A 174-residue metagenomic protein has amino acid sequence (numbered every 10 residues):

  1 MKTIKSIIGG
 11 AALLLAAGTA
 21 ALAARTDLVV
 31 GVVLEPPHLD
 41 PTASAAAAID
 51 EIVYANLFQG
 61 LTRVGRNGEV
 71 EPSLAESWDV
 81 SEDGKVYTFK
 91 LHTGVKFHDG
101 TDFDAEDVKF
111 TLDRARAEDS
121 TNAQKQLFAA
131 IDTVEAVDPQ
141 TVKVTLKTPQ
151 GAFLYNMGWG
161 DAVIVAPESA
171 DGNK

Functional and structural regions predicted by a protein language model:
M1-G9: Bacterial N-terminal signal peptides that target proteins for export
G18-A23: Sec/Tat signal peptide C-region and signal peptidase I cleavage site
G31-E82, D113: N-terminal lobe/hinge region of extracytoplasmic solute-binding protein
E35-E51, L74-A75, T101, A123-Q124 (+2 more regions): A structural "hinge/loop" feature
E35-H38, G68, G94-K96, A115-A117 (+1 more regions): Solvent-exposed loop/turn segments at secondary-structure junctions within structured extracellular/periplasmic domains
N56, E69, S73, K90 (+4 more regions): Extracytoplasmic/secreted proteins, especially bacterial periplasmic and envelope-associated proteins
E76-T121, V137, K143: Aromatic- and charge-enriched surface segment that lines or borders ligand/interaction sites
K90, K125-S169: Surface-exposed binding/hinge segments that line and control ligand-binding clefts or catalytic entry sites
